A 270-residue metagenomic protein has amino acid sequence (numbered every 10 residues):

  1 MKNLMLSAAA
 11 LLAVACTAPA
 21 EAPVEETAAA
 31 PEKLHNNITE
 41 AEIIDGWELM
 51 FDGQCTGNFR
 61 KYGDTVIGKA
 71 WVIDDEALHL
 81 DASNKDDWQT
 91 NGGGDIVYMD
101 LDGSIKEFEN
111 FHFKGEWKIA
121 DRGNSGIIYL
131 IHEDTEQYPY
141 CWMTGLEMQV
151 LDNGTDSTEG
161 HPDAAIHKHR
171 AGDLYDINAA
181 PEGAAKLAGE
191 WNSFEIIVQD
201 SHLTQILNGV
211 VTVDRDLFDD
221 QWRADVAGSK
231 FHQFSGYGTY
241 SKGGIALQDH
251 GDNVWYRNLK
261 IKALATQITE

Functional and structural regions predicted by a protein language model:
K2-S7: Sec-dependent signal peptide recognition, specifically the positively charged N-region followed immediately by
A10-L11: Short, linear, compositionally biased motifs with a strong N-terminal bias
V14-A15: C-terminal motif of bacterial Sec signal peptides marking the signal peptidase cleavage site
A18-E270: Carbohydrate-interacting regions of secretory-pathway proteins
